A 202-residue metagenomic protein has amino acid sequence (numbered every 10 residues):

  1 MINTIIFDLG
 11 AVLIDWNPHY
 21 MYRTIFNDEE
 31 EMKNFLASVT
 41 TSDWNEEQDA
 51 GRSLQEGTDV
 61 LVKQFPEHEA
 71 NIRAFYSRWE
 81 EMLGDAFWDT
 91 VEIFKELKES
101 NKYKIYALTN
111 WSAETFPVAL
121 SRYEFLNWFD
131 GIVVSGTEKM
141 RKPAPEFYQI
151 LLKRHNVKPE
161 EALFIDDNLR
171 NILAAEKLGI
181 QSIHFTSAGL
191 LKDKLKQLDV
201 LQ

Functional and structural regions predicted by a protein language model:
M1-I5, S112-A113, L120-Q202: Asp-based, Mg2+/Mn2+-dependent phosphohydrolase catalytic module
I2-E92, S112-T115: N-terminal helical cap/lid subdomain that shapes the substrate entry/recognition surface in HAD-like hydrolases
D8-A11, G51, L97, A107 (+2 more regions): Generic structural signal for small/hydrophobic residues in well-ordered secondary structure, especially within
Y20-M21, D43, E56, V60 (+5 more regions): Alpha-helical elements of Rossmann-like donor-binding domains used by nucleotide-donor carbohydrate transfer enzymes
F26-E29, T90-T137: Substrate-recognition/cap helix-loop segment adjacent to the acidic, metal-dependent catalytic center of Asp-based
K63, E67, E96-K102, F125 (+3 more regions): Secondary-structure boundary motif
M82-D85, K104, K139-M140: Glycine-/small-residue-rich active-site loops that bind phosphorylated ligands and cofactors
